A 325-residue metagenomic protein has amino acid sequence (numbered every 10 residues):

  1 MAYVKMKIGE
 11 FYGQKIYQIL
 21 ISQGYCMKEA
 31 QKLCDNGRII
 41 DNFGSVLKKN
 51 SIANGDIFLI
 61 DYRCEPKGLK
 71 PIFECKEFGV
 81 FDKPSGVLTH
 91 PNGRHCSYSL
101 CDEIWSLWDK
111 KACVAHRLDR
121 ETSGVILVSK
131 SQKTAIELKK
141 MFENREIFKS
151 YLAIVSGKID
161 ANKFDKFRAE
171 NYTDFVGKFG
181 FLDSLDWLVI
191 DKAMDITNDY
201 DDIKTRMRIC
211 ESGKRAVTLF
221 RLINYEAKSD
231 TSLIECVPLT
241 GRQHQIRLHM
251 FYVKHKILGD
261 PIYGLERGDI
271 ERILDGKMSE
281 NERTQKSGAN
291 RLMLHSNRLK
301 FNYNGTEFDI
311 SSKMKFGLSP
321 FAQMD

Functional and structural regions predicted by a protein language model:
M1-D325: RNA pseudouridine synthases
